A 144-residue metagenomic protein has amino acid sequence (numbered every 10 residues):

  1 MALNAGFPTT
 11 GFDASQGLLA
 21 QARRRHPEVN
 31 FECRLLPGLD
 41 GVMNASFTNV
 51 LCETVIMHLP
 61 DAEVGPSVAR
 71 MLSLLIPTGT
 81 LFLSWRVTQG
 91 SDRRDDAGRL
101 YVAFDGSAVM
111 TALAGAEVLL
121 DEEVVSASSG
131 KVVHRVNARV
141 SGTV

Functional and structural regions predicted by a protein language model:
M1-M43, L59-P66, R70, T80-V144: Class I (Rossmann-like) S-adenosyl-L-methionine-dependent methyltransferase catalytic domain, capturing the SAM-binding
T48: Conserved acidic residues
L51: A conserved beta-strand element that flanks and buttresses the S-adenosyl-L-methionine
T54-V55: Short catalytic micro-motifs in class I SAM-dependent methyltransferases
